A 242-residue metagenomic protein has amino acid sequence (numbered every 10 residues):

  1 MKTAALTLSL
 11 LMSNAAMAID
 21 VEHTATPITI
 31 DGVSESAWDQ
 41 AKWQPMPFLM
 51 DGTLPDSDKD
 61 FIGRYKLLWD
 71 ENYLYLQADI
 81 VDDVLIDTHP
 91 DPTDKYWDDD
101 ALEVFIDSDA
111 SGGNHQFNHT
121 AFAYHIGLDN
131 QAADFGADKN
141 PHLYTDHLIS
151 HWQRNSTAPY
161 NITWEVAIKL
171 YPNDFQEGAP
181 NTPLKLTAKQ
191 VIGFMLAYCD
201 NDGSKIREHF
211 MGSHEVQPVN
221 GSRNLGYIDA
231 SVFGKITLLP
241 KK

Functional and structural regions predicted by a protein language model:
A5-N14: Bacterial N-terminal signal peptides
M17-K242: Structural preference for beta-rich elements and adjacent junctions enriched in aromatics
